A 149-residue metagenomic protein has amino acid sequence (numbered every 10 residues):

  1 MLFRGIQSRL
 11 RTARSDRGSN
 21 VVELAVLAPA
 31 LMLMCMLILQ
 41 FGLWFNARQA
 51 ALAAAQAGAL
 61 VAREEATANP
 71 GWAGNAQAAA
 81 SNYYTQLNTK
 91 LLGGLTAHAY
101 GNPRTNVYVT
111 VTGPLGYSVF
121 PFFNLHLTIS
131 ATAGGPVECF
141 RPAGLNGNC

Functional and structural regions predicted by a protein language model:
M1-A79: Alpha-helical assembly-interface signal, strongest on the long, hydrophobic N-terminal helix that forms
L2-I6, R63-C149: Short, conserved structural patches
